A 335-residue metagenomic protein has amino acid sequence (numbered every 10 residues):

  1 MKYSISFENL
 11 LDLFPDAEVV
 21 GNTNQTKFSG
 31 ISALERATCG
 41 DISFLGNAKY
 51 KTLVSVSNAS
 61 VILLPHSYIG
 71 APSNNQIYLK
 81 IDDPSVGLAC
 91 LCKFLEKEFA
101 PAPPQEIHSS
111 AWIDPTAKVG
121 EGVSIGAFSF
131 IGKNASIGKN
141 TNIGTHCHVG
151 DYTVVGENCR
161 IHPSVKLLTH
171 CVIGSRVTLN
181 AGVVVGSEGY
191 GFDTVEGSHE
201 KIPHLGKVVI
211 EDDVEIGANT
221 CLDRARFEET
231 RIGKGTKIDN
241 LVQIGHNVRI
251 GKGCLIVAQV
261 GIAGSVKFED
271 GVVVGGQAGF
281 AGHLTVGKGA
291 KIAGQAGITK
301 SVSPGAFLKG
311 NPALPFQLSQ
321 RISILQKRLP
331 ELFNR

Functional and structural regions predicted by a protein language model:
M1-S110, R176, G182-V183, S187-K201 (+2 more regions): Terminal amphipathic alpha-helical/low-complexity segments used for targeting or macromolecular assembly
F44, E106-P315: Structural signal for interior beta-strand "rungs" in well-ordered beta-sheet cores of soluble enzyme domains
